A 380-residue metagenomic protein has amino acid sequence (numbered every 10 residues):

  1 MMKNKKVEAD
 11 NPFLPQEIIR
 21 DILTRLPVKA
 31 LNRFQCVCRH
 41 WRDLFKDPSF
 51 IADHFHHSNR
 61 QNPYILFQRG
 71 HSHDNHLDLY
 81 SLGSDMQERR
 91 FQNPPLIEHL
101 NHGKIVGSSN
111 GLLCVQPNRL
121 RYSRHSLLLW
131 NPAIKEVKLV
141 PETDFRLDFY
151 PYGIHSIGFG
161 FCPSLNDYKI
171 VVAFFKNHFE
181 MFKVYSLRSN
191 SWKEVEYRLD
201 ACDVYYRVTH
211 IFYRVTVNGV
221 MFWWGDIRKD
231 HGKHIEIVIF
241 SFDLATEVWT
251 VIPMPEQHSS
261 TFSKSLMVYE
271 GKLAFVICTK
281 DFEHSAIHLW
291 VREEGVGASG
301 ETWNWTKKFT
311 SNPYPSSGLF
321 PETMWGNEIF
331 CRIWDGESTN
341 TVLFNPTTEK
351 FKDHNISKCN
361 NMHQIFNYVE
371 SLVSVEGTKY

Functional and structural regions predicted by a protein language model:
M1-Y380: N-terminal entry/capping and adjacent linker segments that precede and initiate structured domains
